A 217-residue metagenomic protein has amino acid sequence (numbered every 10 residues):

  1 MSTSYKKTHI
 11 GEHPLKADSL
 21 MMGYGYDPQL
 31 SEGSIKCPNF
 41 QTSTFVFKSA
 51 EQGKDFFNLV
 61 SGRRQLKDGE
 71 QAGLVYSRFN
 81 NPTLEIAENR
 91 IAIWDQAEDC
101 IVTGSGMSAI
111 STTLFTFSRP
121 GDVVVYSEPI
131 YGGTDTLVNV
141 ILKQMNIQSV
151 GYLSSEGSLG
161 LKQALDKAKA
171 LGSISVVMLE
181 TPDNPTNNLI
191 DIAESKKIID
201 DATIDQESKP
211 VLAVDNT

Functional and structural regions predicted by a protein language model:
S2-F40: Short conserved active-site loop signatures built around small residues
G33, I91, A109, V124 (+2 more regions): Buried hydrophobic positions in well-ordered alpha/beta secondary-structure cores of metabolic enzymes
P38-N39, T44-S108, G133-V140: Conserved N-terminal alpha-helix of the aminotransferase class I/II PLP-enzyme fold
E98, D122, S175: Conserved acidic residues
I101, V125, V150, V211-A213: Structural detector of well-ordered beta-strand residues that form the stable sheet scaffold of enzyme domains
T116-T134, L153: Conserved PLP-anchoring active-site segment centered on the Schiff-base-forming lysine
T136-K197: PLP-dependent aminotransferase-class I/II
D201-N216: Short beta-strand/loop segments at the ligand-binding rim of alpha/beta enzyme cores
